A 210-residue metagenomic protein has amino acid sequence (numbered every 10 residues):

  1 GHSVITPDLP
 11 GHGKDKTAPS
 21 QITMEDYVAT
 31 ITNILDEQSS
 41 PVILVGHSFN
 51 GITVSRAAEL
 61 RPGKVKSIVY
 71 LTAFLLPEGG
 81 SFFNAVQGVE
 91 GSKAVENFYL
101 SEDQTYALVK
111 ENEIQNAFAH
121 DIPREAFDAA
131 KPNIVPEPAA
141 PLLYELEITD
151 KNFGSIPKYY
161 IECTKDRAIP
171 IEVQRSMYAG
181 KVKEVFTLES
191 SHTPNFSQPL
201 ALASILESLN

Functional and structural regions predicted by a protein language model:
S3, G11-V45, E59-L60, F83-Q87: Active-site loop/oxyanion-hole signature of alpha/beta-hydrolase fold enzymes
D8, I43, K66-V69: Residue in the alpha/beta-hydrolase core beta-strand immediately N-terminal to the catalytic nucleophile
L9-K14, L75, S191-H192: Alpha/beta-hydrolase active-site loop signature
G46-N50, V54: Gly/Ala-rich beta-loop-alpha elbow adjacent to hydrolase catalytic centers
E59, K64-V65, V69-E111, P141-L142 (+1 more regions): Flexible "cap/lid" loop of the alpha/beta hydrolase fold
I68, P157-D166: Conserved strand-to-loop "acid loop" that flanks and positions the catalytic carboxylate
A129-N152: Active-site nucleophile elbow and catalytic-triad environment of alpha/beta-hydrolase enzymes
C163-E189, F196, L209: Conserved loop-alpha-helix segment in the C-terminal half of the alpha/beta-hydrolase fold that carries the catalytic
